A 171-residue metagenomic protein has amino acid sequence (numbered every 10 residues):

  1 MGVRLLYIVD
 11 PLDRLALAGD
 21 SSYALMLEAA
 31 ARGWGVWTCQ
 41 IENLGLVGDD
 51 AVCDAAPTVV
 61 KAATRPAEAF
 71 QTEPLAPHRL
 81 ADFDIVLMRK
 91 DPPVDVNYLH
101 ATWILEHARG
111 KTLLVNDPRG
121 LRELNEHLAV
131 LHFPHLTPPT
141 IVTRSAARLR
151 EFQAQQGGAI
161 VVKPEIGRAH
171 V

Functional and structural regions predicted by a protein language model:
G2-A31, V36-H170: Active-site nucleotide/adenylate-binding loops and adjacent lid/helix of ATP-dependent enzymes
